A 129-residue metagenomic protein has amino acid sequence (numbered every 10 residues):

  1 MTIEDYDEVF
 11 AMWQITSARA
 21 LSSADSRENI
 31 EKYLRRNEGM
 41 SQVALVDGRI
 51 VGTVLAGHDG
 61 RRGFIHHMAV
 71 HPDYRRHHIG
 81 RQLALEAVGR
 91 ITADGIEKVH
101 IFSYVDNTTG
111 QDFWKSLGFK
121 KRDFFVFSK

Functional and structural regions predicted by a protein language model:
M1-V9: A short beta-loop-alpha structural element at the N-terminal edge of CoA-dependent acyl/N-acetyltransferase catalytic
T2, H71, R75, Y104: Residue-level recognition of the GNAT/N-acetyltransferase active site
F10, A20-D47: Active-site rim helix/loop that mediates acceptor-substrate recognition in acyltransferases
V43, R49-G57, F64-A69: Conserved beta-strand in the GNAT
G57-H66, R75, K120-R122: A conserved beta-turn-beta hairpin within the catalytic core of GNAT-like acetyltransferases that forms part
V70, R76-G89, S116: Conserved acetyl-CoA-binding loop-helix of GNAT-fold acetyltransferases
A84, I91-S103: Conserved GNAT acetyl-CoA-binding A-motif
I101-G110, S128: Conserved beta-strand-loop-alpha-helix junction that forms the acyl-donor binding cleft
